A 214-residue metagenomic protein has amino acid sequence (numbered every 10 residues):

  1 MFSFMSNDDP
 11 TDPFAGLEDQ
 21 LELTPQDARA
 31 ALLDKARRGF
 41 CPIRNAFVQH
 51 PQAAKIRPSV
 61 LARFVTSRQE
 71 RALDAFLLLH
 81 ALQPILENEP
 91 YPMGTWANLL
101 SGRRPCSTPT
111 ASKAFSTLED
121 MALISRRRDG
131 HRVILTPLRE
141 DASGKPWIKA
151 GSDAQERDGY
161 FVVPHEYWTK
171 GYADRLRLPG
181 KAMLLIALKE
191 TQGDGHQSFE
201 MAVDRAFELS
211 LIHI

Functional and structural regions predicted by a protein language model:
M1-N98, G102, G130-R132, L138-M201: Short recognition helix of helix-turn-helix/winged-helix DNA-binding domains
R103-T110: Short, basic interhelical loop/turn and adjoining N-cap of the next helix at nucleic-acid- or acidic-partner-contacting
R104, M121, L209-S210: Residues at alpha-helix termini
A111-S116: Short, hydrophobic-biased segments on the C-terminal half of alpha helices that form "recognition helices"
E119-G130: A short, conserved structural fragment
E200-S210: Short helix/strand-bridging catalytic loops that position acidic/His residues to coordinate divalent metals and engage
I212-I214: Conserved small/polar residues in nucleotide/adenosyl-binding loops
